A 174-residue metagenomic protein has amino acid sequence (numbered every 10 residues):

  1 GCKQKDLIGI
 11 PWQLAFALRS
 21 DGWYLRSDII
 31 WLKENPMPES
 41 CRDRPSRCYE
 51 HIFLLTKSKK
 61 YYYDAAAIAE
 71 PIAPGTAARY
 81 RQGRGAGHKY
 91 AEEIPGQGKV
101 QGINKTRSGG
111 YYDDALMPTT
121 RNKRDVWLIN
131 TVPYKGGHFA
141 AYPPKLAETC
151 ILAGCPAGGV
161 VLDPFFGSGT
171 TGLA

Functional and structural regions predicted by a protein language model:
G1-A174: Core catalytic lobe of class I
